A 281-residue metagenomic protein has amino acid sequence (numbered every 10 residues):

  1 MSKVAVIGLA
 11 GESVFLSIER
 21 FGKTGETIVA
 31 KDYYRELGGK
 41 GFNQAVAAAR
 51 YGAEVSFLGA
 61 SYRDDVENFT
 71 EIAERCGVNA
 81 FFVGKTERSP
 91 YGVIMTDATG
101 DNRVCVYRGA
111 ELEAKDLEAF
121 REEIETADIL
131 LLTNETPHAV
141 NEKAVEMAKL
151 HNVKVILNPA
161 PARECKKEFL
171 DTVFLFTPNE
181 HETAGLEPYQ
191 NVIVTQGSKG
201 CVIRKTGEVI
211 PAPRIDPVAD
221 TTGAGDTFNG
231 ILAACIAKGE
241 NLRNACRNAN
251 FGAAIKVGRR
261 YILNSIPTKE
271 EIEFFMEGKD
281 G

Functional and structural regions predicted by a protein language model:
M1-L58, E67-N68, V218: Glycine-rich phosphate/adenosyl-contacting loop at the front of the ribokinase-like
S2-A10, T70-V83, I94-V209: Ribokinase/PfkB-type carbohydrate-kinase core domain
A30, G41-A45, V66-F69, N141 (+2 more regions): A general structural signal for well-ordered alpha-helical segments in protein cores
A49-R50, K149, A237: Gly/Ala-rich phosphate-binding loop of Rossmann-like dinucleotide-binding domains, activating on the conserved
V55-A60, D64-P90: A short, flexible N-terminal coil/short beta segment enriched in small residues
L186-G281: Conserved phosphate-binding/catalytic region of the ribokinase-like
